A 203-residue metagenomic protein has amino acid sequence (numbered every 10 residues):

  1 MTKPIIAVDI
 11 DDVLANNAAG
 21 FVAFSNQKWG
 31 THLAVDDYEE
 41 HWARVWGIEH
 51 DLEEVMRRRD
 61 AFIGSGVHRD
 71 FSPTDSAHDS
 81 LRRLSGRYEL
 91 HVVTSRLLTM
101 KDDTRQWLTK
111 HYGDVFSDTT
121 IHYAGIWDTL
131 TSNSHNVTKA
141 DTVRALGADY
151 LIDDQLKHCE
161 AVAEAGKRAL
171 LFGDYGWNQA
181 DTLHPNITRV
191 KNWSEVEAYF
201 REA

Functional and structural regions predicted by a protein language model:
M1-R57: Active-site neighborhood of HAD-like aspartate-dependent phosphohydrolases
A15-N17, V22-A23, T99-D103, H158-A161 (+1 more regions): Short catalytic/ligand-binding loop motif for oxyanion handling, primarily in non-cytosolic enzymes, centered on
I48-G64, Y88, T120-H122: Short, basic/glycine-rich phosphate-binding loops at helix/coil junctions that contact nucleotide phosphates
A61-V92, L97-Q106: Short, acidic loop-to-helix structural element flanking the phosphoryl-transfer center in phosphate-processing enzymes
E89-H91, T120-H122, Y150, R168-L170: A structural signal for isolated positions on well-ordered beta-strands in alpha/beta enzyme cores
L98-Y150, C159-E160: Substrate-recognition "cap/lid" segment bordering the active-site pocket of phosphatases
K110-A124, D181-A203: Structural recognition of alpha->loop->beta junctions
A145-K191: Acidic, Mg2+-coordinating phosphoryl-transfer loop and its flanking beta/alpha structural elements, shared across
